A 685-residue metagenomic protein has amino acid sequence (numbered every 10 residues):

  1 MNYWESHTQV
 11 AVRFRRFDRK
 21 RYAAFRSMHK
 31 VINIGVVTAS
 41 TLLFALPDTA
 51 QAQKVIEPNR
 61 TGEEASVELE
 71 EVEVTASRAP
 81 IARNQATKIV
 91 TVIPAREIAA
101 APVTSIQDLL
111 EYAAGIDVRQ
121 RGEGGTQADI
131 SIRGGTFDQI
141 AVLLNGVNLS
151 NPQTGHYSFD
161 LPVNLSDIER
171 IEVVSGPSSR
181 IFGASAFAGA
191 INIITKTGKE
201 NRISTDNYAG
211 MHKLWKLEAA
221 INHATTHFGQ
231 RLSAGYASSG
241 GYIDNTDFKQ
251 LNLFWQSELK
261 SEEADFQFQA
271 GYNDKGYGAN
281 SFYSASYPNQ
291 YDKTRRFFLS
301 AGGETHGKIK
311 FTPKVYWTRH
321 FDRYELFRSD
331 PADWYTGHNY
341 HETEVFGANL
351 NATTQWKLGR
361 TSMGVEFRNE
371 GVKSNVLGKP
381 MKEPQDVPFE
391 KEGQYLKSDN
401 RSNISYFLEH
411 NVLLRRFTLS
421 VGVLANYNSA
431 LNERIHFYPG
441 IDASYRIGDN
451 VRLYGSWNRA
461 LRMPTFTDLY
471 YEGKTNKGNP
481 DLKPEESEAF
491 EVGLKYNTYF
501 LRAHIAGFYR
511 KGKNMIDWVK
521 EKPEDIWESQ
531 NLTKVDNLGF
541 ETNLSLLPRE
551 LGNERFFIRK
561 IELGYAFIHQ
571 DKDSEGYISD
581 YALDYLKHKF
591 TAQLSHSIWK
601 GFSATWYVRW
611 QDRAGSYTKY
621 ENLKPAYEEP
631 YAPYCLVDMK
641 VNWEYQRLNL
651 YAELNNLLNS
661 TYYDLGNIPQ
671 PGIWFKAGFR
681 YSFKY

Functional and structural regions predicted by a protein language model:
Q53-A99, F137, E304-H306: Short, acidic, small-residue-rich periplasmic hinge/interaction motif at the N-terminus of Gram-negative outer-membrane
K54, S239-T246, Q250, A264-V345: Flexible loop and strand-edge segments within Gram-negative outer membrane beta-barrel domains
A82, T197-R202, T226-F228, E262-E263 (+8 more regions): Short loop/turn motifs that connect adjacent beta-strands in outer-membrane beta-barrel proteins
Q107, E111-V147: Extracytoplasmic beta-strand/coil segments of soluble accessory domains associated with Gram-negative outer-membrane
D129, N148-S175, I193-K196: Short acidic/polar hinge/loop motifs at secondary-structure boundaries that mediate gating or recognition
A190, T195-H223, S233-T246: Short strand-turn segments of transmembrane beta-barrel domains in outer membranes, especially the first one or two
Y283-G307, H341-T343, N432, R452 (+3 more regions): Outer-membrane beta-barrel signature, preferentially recognizing the C-terminal barrel domain of Gram-negative
L413, F417-L419, Y509-K511, N531-K619 (+1 more regions): Gram-negative outer-membrane beta-barrel transporters
